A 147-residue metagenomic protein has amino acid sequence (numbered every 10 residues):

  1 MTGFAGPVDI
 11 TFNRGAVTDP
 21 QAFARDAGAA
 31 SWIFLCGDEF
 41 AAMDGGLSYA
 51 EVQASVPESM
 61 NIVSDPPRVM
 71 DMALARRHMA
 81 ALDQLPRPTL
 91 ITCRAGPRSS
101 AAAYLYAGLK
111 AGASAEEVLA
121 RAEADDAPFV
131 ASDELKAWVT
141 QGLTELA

Functional and structural regions predicted by a protein language model:
M1-L90, A101-A147: Cys-dependent protein tyrosine phosphatase-like superfamily
C93: Short cysteine clusters
